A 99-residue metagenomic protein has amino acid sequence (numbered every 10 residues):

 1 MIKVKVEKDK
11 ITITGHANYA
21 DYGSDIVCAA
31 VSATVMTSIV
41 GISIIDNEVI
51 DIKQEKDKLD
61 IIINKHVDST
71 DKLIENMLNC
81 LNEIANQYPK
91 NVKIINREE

Functional and structural regions predicted by a protein language model:
M1-I26, V35-M36, V40-E99: N-terminal intrinsically disordered, cationic/polar leader segments that include organellar targeting peptides
V31-A33: Gly/Ser/Thr-rich active-site loops/lids in small-molecule metabolic enzymes that frequently grip phosphoryl groups
